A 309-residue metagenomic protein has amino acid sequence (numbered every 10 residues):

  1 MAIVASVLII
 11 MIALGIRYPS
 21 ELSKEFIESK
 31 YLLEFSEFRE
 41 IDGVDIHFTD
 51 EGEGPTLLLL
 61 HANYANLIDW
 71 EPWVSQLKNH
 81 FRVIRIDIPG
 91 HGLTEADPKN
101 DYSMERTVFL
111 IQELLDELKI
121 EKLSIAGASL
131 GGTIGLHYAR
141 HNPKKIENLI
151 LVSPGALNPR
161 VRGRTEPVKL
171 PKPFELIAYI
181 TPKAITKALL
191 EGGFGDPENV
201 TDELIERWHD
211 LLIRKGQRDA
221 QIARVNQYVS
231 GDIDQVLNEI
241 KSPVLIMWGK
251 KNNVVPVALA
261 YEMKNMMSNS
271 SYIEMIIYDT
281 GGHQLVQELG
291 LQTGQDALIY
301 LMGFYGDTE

Functional and structural regions predicted by a protein language model:
M1-P55, H80-F81, E121, Y272-E274 (+1 more regions): Alpha/beta-hydrolase fold catalytic core
F26-I27, V161, T165, I180-E239: Conserved alpha/beta-hydrolase catalytic His-Asp/Glu region
I41-D42, T49, R85-A126: Active-site loop/oxyanion-hole signature of alpha/beta-hydrolase fold enzymes
V44, T49-L93: Conserved HGGG/HGGXW glycine-rich cap/lid loop of the alpha/beta-hydrolase fold
G132-P143, L149: Short glycine-enriched nucleophile-adjacent loop and the immediately C-terminal alpha-helix near the catalytic center
R140, L149-A178: Flexible "cap/lid" loop of the alpha/beta hydrolase fold
I240, I246-W248, N252: Short beta-strand/loop motif that positions the catalytic acidic residue of the alpha/beta-hydrolase fold
S270-E309: Catalytic active-site module of serine/aspartate enzymes centered on a nucleophile-bearing elbow/loop
